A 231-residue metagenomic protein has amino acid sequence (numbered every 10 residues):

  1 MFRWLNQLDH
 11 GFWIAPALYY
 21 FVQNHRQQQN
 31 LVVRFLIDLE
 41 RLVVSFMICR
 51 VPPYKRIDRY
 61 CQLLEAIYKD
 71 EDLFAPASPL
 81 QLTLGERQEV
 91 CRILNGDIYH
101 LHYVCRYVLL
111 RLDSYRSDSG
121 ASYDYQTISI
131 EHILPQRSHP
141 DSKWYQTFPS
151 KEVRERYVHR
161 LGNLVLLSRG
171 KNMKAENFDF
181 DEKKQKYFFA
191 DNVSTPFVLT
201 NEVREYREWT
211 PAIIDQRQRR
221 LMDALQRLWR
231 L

Functional and structural regions predicted by a protein language model:
M1-Y107: A cross-family structural signal marking well-folded subdomains
F12, R137-P140, Y206, T210: A broad, structure-centric signal for solvent-exposed, well-ordered loop/edge residues that line or flank functional
F21-H25, V43-R50, R137, K171-A175 (+2 more regions): A generic secondary-structure signal for well-formed alpha-helical elements
Q27-N30, R34-I37, R41-M47, A77-E86 (+1 more regions): C-terminal, well-folded lobe of enzymatic/effector domains
C61-V203, W229: Betabetaalpha-Me/HNH-type nuclease active-site subdomain
